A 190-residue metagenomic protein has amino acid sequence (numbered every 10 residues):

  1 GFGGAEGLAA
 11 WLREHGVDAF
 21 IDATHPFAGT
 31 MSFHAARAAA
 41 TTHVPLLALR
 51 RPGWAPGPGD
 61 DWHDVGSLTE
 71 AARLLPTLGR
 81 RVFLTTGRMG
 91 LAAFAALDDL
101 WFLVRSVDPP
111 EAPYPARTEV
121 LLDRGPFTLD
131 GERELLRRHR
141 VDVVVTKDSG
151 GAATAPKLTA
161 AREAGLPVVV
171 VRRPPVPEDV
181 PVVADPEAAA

Functional and structural regions predicted by a protein language model:
G1-G3, D61-T69, P181-A189: Short acidic-hydrophobic, aromatic-tinged amphipathic segments that line or gate anion-handling sites
G1-H15, L122-G131: Glycine-rich, highly charged phosphate/nucleotide-binding loops
L8-L68: Glycine/small-residue-rich loop that forms an oxyanion/phosphate-binding "nest" at active or ligand-binding sites
D18-A19, R81, D142-V143: Structural motif
L49-A55, L68, R88-L91, R105-A112 (+1 more regions): Short, polar loop motifs at secondary-structure junctions
T69-L103: Internal active-site segments that recognize and position negatively charged phosphoryl groups and nucleotide moieties
F94-P126: Histidine/lysine/aspartate-rich catalytic loop segments that bind and position anionic ligands
H139, D148-A160, V168-A190: C-terminal functional extensions of proteins
